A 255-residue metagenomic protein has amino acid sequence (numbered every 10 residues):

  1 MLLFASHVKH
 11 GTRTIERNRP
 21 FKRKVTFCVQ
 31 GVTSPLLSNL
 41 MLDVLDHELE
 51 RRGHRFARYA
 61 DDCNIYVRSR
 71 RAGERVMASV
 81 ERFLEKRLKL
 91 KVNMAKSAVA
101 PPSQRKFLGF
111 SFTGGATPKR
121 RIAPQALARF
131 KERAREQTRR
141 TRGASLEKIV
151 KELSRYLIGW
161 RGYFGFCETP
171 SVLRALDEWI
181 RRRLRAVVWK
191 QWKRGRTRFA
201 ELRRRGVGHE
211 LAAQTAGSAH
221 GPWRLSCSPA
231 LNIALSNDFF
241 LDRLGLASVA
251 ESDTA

Functional and structural regions predicted by a protein language model:
M1-H7, E85-W160: A conserved non-catalytic segment of reverse transcriptases and RNA-directed RNA polymerases corresponding to the late
M1-K106: Conserved polymerase palm-domain catalytic core
H7, L45, I158-R161, G165 (+2 more regions): Short alpha-helix boundary/capping elements
R23-T26, P118-K119, R135-I149, W160-L173 (+1 more regions): Short, solvent-exposed helix-loop connector elements
G31, P35, Y66-R70, R120 (+4 more regions): Hydrophobic alpha-helical scaffolding
R55, M77-V80, E168-E178: Composition- and surface-driven signal marking solvent-exposed, interaction-prone regions in large proteins
L153, D177-L184: Short amphipathic alpha-helical coiled-coil/interface segments
R183, W192-A255: Extended C-terminal regions of large enzymes
